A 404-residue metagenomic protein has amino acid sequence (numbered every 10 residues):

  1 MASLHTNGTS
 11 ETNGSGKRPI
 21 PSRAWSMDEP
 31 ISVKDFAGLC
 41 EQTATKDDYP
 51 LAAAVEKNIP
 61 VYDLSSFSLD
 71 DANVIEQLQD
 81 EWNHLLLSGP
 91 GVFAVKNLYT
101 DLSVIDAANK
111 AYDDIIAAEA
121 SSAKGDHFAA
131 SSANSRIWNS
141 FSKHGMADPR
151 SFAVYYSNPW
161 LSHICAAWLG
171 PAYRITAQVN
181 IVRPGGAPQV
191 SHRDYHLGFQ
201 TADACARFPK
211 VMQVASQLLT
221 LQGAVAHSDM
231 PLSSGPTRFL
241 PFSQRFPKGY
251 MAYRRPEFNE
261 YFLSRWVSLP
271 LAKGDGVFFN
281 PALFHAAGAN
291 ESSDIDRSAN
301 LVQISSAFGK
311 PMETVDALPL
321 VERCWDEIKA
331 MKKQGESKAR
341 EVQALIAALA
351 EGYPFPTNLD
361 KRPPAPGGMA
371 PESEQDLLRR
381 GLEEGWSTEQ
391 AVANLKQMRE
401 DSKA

Functional and structural regions predicted by a protein language model:
M1-S88, P354-P356, G367-A404: Fe(II)/2-oxoglutarate
S3-P19, N259, S264-K273, S292 (+2 more regions): Conserved double-stranded beta-helix
G16, L69, V74, H227-P231 (+2 more regions): Active-site environment of non-heme Fe oxygenases that use a 2-His-1-carboxylate facial triad
A37-A202: Non-heme Fe(II)-dependent double-stranded beta-helix
Q79-H84, G91, Y99, R254-P256 (+3 more regions): Domain-wide signal for the mature, well-folded portions of proteins, strongly enriched in nucleus-encoded organellar
D101, P171, I181-A187, Y195-F199 (+4 more regions): Short loop/turn segments at secondary-structure transitions that flank enzyme active sites
A204-F208, V214-A286, F308: Double-stranded beta-helix
H285-S293: Short beta-strand His + acidic residue motifs that chelate non-heme Fe in jelly-roll/DSBH and cupin folds
